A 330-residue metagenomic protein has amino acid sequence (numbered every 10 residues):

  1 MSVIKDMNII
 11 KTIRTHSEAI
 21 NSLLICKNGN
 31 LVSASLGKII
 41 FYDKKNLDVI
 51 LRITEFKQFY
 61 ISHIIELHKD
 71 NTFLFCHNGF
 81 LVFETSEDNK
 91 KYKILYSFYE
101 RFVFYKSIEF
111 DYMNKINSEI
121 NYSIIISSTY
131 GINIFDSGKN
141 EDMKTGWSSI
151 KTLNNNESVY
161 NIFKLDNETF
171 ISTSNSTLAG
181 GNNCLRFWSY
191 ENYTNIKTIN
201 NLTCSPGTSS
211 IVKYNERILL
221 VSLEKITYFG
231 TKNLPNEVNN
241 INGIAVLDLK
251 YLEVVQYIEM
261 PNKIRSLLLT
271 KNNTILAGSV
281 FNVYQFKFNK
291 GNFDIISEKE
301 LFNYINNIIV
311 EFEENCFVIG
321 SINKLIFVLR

Functional and structural regions predicted by a protein language model:
M1-R330: WD40-repeat beta-propeller superdomains and closely related acidic/aromatic-rich repeat-like regions
